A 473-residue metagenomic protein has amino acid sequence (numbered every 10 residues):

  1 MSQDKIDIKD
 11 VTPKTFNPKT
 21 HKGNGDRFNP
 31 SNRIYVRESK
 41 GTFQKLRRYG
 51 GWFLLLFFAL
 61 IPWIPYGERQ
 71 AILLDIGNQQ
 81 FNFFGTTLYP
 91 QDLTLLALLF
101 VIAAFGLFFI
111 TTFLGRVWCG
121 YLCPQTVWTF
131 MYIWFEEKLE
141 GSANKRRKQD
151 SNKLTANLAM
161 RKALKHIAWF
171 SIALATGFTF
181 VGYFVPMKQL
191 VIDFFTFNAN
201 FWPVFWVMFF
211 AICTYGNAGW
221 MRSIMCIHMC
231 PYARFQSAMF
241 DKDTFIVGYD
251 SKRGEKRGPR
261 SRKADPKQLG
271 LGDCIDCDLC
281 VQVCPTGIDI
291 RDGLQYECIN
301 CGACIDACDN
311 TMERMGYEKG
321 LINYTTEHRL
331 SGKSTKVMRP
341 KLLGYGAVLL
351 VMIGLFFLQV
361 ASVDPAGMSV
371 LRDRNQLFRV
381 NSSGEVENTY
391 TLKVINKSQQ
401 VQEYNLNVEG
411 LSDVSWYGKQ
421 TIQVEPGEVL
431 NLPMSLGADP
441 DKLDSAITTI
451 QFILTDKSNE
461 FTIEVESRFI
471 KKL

Functional and structural regions predicted by a protein language model:
S2-G248, G254-K256, I305, E318-L350: Membrane-embedded alpha-helical bundles of multi-pass integral membrane proteins
T111-T126, N217-A233, A264-M312: Cysteine-centered iron-sulfur cluster-binding motifs in ferredoxin-type domains/subunits of redox enzymes
G354-L377: Hydrophobic alpha-helical transmembrane segments in integral membrane proteins
E385-Y390, N431, S445-I450: Short, solvent-exposed loop/turn segments enriched in Ser/Thr/Gly
V394-S398: Asparagine-centered strand-capping/turn motif at beta-strand->loop junctions
Q399-D413: Short acidic, flexible loop segments centered on an aromatic residue
W416-D441: Intrinsically disordered, low-complexity Pro/Gly/Ser/Thr-rich segments with frequent PxxP/GP/PP motifs and embedded
D439-L473: Terminal connector regions
